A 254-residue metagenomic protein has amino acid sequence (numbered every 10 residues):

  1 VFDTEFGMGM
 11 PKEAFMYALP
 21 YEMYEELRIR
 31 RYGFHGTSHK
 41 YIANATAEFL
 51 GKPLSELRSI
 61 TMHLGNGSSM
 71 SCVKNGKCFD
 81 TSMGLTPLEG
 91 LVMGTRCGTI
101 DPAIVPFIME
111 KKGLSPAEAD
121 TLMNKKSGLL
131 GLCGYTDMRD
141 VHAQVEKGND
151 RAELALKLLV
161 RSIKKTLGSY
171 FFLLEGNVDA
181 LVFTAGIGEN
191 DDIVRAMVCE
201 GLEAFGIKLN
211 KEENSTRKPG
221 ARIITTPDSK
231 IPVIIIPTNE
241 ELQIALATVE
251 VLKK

Functional and structural regions predicted by a protein language model:
F6-M109: Glycine-rich phosphate-binding loop of actin/hexokinase-like ATP-binding domains
P20-L27, V145-R151, D228: Gly-rich Lys/Arg/Thr-decorated short loops/hinges at beta-loop-alpha junctions or inter-strand turns that position
G33, T37, Y41, S68 (+10 more regions): Conserved active-site and cofactor/substrate-binding residues in soluble primary-metabolism enzymes
E56-M62, A117-K125, D179-V182: Beta-strand segments within the central parallel beta-sheet cores of soluble alpha/beta enzyme folds
K74, F79-S115, T121, A185-T216: Catalytic phosphate/nucleotide-handling subdomain of diverse soluble enzymes
T121, K125-G134, M138-L174: Adenine-nucleotide phosphate-binding core of ATP-dependent small-molecule kinases
E153, K157-V182, G188-K254: Internal helix-turn-beta structural module
